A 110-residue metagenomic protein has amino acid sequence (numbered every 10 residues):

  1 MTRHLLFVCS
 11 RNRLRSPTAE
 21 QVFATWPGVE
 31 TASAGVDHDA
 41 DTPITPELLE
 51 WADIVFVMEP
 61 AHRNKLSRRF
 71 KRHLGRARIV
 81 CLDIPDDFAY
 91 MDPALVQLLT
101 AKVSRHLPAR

Functional and structural regions predicted by a protein language model:
M1-I54, N64, T100-P108: Conserved active-site segments centered on acidic
S67-R110: Phosphate-binding/catalytic loops
